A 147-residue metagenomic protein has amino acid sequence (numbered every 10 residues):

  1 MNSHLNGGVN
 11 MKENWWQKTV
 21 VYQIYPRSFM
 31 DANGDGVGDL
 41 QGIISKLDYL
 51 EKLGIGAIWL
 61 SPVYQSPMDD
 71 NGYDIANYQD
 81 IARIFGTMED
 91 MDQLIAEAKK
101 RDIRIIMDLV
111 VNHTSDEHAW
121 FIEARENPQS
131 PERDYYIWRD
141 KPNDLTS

Functional and structural regions predicted by a protein language model:
M1-N10: Short, Lys/Arg-enriched N-terminal segments with co-localized hydrophobic residues within the first ~10-30 amino acids
M11-S147: Acidic/aromatic-lined carbohydrate-recognition and catalytic surfaces of CAZymes acting on diverse glycans
